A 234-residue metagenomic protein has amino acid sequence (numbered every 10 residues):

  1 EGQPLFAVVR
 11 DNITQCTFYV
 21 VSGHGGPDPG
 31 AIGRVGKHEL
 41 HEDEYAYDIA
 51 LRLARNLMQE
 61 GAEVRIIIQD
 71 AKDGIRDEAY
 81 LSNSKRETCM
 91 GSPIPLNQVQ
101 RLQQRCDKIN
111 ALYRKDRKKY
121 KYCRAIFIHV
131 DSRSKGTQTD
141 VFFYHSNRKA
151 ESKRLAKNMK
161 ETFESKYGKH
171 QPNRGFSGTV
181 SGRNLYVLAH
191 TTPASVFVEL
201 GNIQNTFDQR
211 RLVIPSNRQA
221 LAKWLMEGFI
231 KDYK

Functional and structural regions predicted by a protein language model:
E1-K234: Catalytic-site microenvironment of enzymes that process N-acetyl-hexosamine-containing cell-wall polysaccharides
